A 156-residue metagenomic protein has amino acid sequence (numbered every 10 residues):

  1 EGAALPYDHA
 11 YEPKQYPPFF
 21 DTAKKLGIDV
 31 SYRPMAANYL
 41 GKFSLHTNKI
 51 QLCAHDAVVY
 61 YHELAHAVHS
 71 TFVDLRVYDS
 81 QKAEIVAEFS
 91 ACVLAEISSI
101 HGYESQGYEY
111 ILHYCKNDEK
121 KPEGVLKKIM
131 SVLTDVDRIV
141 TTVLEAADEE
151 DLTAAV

Functional and structural regions predicted by a protein language model:
E1-L52: Contiguous, non-catalytic segments that form substrate-binding/exosite surfaces or channel walls
Y11, C53-Y60, Y103, K128: Short, contiguous, pocket-lining structural segments that sit at or immediately flank catalytic/ligand-binding sites
Q15, A83-V86, V132: Hydrophobic (often cysteine-bearing) scaffold residues that line and stabilize catalytic clefts of nucleotide/cofactor
T22, L64, V86-L94, D135: Residues within well-formed alpha-helices
L45-Y61, V77-K82: Short pre-active-site segment immediately N-terminal to the catalytic Zn-binding motif
V58-V73, A87: Active-site recognition of the HExxH zinc-binding catalytic motif
D74-E88, H101: Active-site metal-coordination segments of metallo-dependent hydrolases
S80, C92-V156: Long, well-structured alpha-helical subdomains associated with metal-dependent extracellular/ecto-lumenal hydrolases
